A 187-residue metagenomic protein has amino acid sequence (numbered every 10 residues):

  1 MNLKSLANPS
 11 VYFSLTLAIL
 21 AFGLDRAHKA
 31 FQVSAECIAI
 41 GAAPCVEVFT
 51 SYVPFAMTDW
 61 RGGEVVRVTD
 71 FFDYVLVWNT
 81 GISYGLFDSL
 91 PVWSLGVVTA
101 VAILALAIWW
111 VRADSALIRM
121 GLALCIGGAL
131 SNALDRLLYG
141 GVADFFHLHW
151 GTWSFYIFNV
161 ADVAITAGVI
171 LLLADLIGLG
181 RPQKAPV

Functional and structural regions predicted by a protein language model:
M1-V187: Alpha-helical transmembrane bundles and membrane-interface segments of multipass inner-membrane proteins
